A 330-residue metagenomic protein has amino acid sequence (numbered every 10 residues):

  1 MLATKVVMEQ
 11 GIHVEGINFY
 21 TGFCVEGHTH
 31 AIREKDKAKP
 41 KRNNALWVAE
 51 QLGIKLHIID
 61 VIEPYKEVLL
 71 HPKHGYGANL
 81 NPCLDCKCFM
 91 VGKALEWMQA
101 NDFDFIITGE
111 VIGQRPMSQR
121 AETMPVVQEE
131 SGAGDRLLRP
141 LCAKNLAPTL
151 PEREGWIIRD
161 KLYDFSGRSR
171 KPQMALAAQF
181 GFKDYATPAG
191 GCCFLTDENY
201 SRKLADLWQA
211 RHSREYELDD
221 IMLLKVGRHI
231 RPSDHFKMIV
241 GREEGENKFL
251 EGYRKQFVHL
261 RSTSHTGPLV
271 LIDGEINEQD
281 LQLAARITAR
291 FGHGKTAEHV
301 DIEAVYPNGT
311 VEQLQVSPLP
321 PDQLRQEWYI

Functional and structural regions predicted by a protein language model:
M1-Q179, V311, P318, D322 (+1 more regions): ATP-dependent adenylation/nucleotidyltransferase module used to activate substrates
E130, R136-L138, K144-I330: AMP-forming adenylation/ATP pyrophosphatase catalytic core
